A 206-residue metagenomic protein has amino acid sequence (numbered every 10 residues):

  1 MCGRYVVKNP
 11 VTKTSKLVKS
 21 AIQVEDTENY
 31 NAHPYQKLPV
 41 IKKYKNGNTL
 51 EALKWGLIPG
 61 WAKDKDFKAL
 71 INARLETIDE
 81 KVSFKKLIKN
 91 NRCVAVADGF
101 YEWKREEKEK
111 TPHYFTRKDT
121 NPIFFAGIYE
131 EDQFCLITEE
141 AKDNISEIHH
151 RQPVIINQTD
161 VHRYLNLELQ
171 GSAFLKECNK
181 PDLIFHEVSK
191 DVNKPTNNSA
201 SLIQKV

Functional and structural regions predicted by a protein language model:
M1-V206: Short linear sequence motif anchored by a di-proline
